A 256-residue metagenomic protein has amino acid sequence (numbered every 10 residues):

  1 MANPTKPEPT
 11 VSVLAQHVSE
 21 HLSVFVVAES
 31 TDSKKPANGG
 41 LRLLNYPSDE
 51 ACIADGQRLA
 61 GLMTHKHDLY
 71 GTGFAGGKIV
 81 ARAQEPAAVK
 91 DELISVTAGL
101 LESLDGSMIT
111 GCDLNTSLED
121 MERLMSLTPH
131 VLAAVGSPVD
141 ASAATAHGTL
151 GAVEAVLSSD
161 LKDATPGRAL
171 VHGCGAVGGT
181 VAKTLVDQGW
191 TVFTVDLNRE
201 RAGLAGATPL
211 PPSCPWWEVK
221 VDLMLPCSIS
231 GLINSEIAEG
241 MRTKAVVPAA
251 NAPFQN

Functional and structural regions predicted by a protein language model:
M1-V135: N-terminal ligand-binding/catalytic initiation module
E8-L14, T180, L210-C214, I229-L232 (+1 more regions): Glycine-rich, charged/polar anion/phosphate-binding loops that engage phosphate groups from diverse ligands
S19, T31-D32, S48, A176-V177 (+4 more regions): Short, glycine-/Ser/Thr-/acidic-enriched flexible segments
P36, G76, A164, V219 (+1 more regions): Structured loop/turn residues at beta-strand edges in well-structured enzyme cores
A83-K90, G178-T184, A238: Short glycine/threonine-rich loop-to-helix capping motif typified by GTGT followed within a few residues by an Asp-Pro
M108-C112, L132-V135, T194-D196, L225-P226 (+1 more regions): General beta-strand structural signal in soluble alpha/beta enzymes
D140-V221, L225: Glycine-rich phosphate/diphosphate-binding loop of Rossmann-like nucleotide-binding domains
I229-N256: Rossmann-fold NAD(P)-binding glycine/threonine-rich loop
